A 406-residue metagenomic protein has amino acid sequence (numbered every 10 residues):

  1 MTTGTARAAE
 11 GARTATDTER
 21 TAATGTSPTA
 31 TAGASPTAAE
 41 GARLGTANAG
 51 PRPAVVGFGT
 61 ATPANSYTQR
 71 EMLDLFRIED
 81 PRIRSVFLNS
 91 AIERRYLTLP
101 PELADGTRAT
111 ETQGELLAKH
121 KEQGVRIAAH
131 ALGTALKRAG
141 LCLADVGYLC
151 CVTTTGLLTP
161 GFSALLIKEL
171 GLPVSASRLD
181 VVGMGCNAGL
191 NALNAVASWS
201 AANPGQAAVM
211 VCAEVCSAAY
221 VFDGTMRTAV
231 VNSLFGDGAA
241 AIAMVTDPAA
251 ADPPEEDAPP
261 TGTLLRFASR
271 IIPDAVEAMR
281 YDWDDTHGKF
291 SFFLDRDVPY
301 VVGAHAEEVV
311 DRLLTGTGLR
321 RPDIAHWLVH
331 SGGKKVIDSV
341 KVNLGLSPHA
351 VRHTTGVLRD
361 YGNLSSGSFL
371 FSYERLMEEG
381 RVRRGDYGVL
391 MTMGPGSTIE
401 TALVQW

Functional and structural regions predicted by a protein language model:
T2-G4, E40-E122, F222-A304, E308-R312 (+2 more regions): Condensing-enzyme catalytic core mediating Claisen C-C bond formation in acyl metabolism
T3-L44: Long, intrinsically disordered low-complexity tandem-repeat regions enriched in serine/threonine/proline and other
A49, A129, T155-G156, L165-K168 (+5 more regions): Claisen-condensing/thiolase-fold acyl-transfer catalytic domains that form or cleave C-C bonds in fatty acid
V56-G59, V152, V182, A207-E214 (+3 more regions): Short beta-strand segments
R82, Q123-A139, F162, A239 (+2 more regions): Short, well-ordered amphipathic alpha-helical segments that serve as non-catalytic structural scaffolds within diverse
I92-L172, R178-G183, R321-I337: Conserved beta-ketoacyl condensing-enzyme motif
L158-L165, M210-V231, R266-D285, E308 (+2 more regions): Active-site-adjacent elements of ketosynthase-type condensing enzymes
V181, A188-A195, C212-G238, V245: Active-site glycine-rich loop that binds ribose-phosphate moieties when present
